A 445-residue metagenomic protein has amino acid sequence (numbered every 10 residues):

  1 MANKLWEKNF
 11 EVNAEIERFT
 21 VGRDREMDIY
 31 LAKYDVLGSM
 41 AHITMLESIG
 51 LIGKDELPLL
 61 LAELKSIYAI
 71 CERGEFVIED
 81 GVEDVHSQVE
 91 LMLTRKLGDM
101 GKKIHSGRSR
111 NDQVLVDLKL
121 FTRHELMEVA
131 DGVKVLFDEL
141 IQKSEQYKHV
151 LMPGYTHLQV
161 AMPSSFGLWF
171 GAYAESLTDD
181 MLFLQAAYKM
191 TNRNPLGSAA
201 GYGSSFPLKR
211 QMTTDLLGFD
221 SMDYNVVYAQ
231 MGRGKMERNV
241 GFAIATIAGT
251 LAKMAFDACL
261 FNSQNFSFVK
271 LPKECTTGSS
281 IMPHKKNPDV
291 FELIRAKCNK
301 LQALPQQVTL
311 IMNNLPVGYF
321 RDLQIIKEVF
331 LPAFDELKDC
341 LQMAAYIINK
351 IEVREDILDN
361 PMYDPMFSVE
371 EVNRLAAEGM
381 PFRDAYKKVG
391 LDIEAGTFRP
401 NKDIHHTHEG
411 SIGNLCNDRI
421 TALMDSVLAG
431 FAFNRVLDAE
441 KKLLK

Functional and structural regions predicted by a protein language model:
M1-G203, L208-T214, S221, T277-G278 (+3 more regions): A helix-coil-helix interface module used to build multimeric assemblies and to scaffold catalytic/cofactor sites
A2-G38, D99-M100, S267, M282-K445: Glycine-rich cofactor/substrate-binding loops
H42, E63-I70, M92, K96 (+12 more regions): Generic, well-ordered alpha-helical scaffold segments in large soluble proteins
H105, R110-Q113, H157-S164, L168 (+9 more regions): Alpha-helix capping and helix-loop boundary segments enriched in small/acidic/polar residues
K119, R123-A130, K134, I141 (+10 more regions): Short amphipathic alpha-helical segments with heptad-repeat character
Q146, F183-A186, M190, F219-V226 (+6 more regions): Conserved helix-loop functional segments at active or binding sites
L217-P305: Acidic, glycine-rich loop-and-beta core segments that form the ion-binding/anion-interacting portion of active sites
